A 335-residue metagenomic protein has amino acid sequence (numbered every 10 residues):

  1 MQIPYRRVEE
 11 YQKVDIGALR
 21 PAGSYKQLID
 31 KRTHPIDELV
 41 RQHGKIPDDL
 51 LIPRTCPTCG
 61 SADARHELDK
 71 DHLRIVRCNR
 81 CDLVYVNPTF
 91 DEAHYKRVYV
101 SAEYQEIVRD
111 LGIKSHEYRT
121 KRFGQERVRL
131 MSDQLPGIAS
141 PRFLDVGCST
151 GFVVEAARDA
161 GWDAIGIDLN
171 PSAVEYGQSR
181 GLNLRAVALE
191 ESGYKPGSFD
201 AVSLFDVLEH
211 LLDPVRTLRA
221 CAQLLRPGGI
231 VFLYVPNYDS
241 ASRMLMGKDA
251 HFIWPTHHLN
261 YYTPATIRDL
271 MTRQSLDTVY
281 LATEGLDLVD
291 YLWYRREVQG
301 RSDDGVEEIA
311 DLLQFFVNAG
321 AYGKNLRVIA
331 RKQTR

Functional and structural regions predicted by a protein language model:
M1-F205, V215-R219, T283-E284, R295-Q299 (+1 more regions): Conserved N-terminal segment of class I S-adenosyl-L-methionine
V40, F232-N260, A265-T272, W293-Q299: Short, glycine-/aromatic-enriched active-site segment of Class I SAM-dependent methyltransferases
V76, E209-D213, Y262: Residue-level signal for the nucleotide or nucleotide-sugar donor/cofactor binding architecture
P136, L212, R226: Short conserved AdoMet
S203-L212, Y234, H257: Short catalytic micro-motifs in class I SAM-dependent methyltransferases
L212-R216, R243: Short N-terminal helix/helix-N-cap motif within the alpha/beta-hydrolase-1
V215-I230: A short glycine-rich, Lys/Arg-flanked "PGG" loop and its adjoining helix->strand segment in the class I
